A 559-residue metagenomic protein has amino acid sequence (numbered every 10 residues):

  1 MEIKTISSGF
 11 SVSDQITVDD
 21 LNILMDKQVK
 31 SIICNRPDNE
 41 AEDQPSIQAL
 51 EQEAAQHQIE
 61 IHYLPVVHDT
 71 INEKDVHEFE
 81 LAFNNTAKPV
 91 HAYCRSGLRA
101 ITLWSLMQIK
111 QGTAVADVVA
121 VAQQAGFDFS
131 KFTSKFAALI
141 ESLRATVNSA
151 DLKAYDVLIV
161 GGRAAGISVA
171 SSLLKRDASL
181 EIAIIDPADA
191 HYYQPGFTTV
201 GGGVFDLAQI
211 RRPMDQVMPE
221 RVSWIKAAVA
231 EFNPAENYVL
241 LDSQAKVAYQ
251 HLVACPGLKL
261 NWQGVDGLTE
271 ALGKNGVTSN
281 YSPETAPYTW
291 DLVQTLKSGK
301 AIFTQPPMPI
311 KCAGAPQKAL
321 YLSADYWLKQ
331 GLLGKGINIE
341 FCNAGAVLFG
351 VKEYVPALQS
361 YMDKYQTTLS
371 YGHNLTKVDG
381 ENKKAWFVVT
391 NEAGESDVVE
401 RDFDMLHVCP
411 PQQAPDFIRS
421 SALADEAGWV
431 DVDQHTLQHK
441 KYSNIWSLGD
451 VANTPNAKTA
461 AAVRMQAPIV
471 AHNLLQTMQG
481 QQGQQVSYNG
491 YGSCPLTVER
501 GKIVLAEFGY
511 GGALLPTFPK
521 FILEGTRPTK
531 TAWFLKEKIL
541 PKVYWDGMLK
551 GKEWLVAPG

Functional and structural regions predicted by a protein language model:
M1-V90, S105-A150: Cys-dependent protein tyrosine phosphatase-like superfamily
N35, A227, C255-P256, C409-P410 (+1 more regions): Short, well-ordered coil/turn residues at beta-beta hairpins and beta-strand->alpha-helix junctions within
A150-S223, P307-K352: Beta1-alpha1 glycine-rich phosphate/pyrophosphate-binding loop at the start of Rossmann-like nucleotide-binding domains
K153-A154, S223-L332, H407: FAD-binding core/adjacent interface of flavoenzyme oxidoreductases
V222-F232, V239, V247, L328-A427 (+1 more regions): A Rossmann-like FAD-binding core segment of flavoenzymes
N261, E270-K297, D402-M465, L475: FAD-site-proximal beta/loop scaffold in flavoenzymes
L448-V498: A conserved FAD-binding loop/helix module that cradles the flavin
L505-G559: C-terminal auxiliary extensions adjacent to catalytic cores
